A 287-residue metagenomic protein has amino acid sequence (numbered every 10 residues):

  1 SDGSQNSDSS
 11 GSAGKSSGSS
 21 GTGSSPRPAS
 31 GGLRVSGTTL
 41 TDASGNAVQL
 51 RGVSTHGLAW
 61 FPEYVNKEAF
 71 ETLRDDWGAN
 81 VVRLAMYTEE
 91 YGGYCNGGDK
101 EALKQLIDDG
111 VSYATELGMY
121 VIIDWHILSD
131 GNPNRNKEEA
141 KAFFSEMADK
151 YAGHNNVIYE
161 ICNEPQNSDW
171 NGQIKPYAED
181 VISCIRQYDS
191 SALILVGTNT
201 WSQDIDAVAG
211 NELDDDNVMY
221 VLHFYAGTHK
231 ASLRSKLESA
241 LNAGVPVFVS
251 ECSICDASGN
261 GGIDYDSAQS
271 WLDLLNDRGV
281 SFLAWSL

Functional and structural regions predicted by a protein language model:
S1-S7: Bacterial lipoprotein signal-peptidase II cleavage site
Q5, A13-K15, R27, D149-K150 (+1 more regions): Surface-exposed charge patches in extracellular/virion surface proteins
S12-V81, G97: N-terminal carbohydrate-binding accessory modules
S30-L33, G57, P62, Y120 (+3 more regions): Extracellular glycoside hydrolase catalytic/binding regions
D42, D124, E251: Acidic active-site catalytic centers that drive phospho-/nucleotidyl reactions and related ester hydrolyses
S54, M86-T88, W125-I127, N163 (+1 more regions): A mature extracytoplasmic/lumenal domain signature
N66-D130, K137-A142, E146, K150 (+2 more regions): Aromatic-lined substrate-binding rim segments of carbohydrate-active enzymes
Y91-G93, N132, S168, G259: Short, function-defining helix-loop hinge/capping sites that tune catalysis or transport
